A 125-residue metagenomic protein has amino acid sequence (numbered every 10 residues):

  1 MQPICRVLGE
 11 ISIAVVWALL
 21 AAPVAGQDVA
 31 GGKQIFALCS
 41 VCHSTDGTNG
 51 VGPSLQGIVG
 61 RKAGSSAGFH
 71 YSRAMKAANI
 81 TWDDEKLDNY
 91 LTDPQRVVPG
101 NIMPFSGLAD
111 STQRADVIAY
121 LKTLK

Functional and structural regions predicted by a protein language model:
M1-I13: Bacterial N-terminal signal peptides that target proteins for export
A21-A22: N-terminal signal peptide c-region/cleavage motif recognized by signal peptidases
Q27-G50, L55: Sequence/structural segment immediately N-terminal to covalent heme-attachment motifs in c-type and related
G52-P53, G57-R73, T92: Solvent-exposed helix-loop boundary motif
A67-D88: Short Fe-S-cluster ligation motifs
D83-K125: C-terminal capping alpha-helices of c-type cytochrome domains
